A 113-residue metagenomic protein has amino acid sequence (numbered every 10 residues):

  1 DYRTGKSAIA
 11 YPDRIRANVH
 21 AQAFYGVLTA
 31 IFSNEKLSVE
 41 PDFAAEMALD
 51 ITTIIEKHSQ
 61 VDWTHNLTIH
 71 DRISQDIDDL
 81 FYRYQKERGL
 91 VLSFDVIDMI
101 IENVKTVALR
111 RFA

Functional and structural regions predicted by a protein language model:
D1-A113: Catalytic cores and motor modules of nucleic-acid processing enzymes
